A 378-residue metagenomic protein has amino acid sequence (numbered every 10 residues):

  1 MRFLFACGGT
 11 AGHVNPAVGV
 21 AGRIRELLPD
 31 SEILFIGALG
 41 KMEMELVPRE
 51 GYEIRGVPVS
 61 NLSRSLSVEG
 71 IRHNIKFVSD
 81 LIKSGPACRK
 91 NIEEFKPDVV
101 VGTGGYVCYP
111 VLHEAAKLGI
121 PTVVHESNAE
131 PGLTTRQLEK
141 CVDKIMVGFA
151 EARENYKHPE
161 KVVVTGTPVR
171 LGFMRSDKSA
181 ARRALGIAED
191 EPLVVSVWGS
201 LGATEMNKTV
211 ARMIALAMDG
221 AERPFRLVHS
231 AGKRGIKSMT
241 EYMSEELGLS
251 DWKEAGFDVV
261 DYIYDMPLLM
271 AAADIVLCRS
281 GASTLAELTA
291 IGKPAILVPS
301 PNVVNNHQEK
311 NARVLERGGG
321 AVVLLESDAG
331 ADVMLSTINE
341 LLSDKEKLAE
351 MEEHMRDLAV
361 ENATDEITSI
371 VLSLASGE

Functional and structural regions predicted by a protein language model:
F3-T10, D30-G85, K233-G235, S327: Conserved nucleotide-sugar phosphate-binding/catalytic loop shared by glycosyltransferases and other
L34, M42, E53, A116-S179: Active-site-proximal region of nucleotide-activated glycan assembly enzymes, centered on histidine/acidic-rich loops
L46, K178-A180, I187-V276, E309-R313 (+2 more regions): Donor-nucleotide binding loops and adjacent catalytic segments primarily of GT-B fold Leloir glycosyltransferases
R72-H73, M174-G186: A short helix/loop element that forms part of the nucleotide-sugar donor recognition site in Leloir-type
A87-V100, V107-V123, R136, K140: Glycosyltransferases and closely related glycan-assembly transferases that use nucleotide-activated donors
P97-V99, I263, P267-T284, K293: Acidic donor-binding loop of glycosyltransferase active sites
K347-E361: A short, well-ordered alpha-helix in the C-terminal region of glycosyltransferases
V360-E378: C-terminal alpha-helical cap of glycosyltransferases
